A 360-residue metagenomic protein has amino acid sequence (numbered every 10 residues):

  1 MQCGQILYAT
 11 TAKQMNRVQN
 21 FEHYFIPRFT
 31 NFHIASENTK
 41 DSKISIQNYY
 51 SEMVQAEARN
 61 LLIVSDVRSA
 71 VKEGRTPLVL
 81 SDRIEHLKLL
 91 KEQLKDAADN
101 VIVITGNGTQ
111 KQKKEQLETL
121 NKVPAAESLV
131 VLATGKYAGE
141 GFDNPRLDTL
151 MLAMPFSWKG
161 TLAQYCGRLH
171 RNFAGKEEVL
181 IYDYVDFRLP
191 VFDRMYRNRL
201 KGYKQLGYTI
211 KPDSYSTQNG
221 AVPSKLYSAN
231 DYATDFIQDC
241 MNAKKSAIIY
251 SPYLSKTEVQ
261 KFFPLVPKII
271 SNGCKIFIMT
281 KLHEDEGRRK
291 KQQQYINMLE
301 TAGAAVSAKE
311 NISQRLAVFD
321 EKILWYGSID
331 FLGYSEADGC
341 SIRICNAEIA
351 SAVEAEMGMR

Functional and structural regions predicted by a protein language model:
M1-Y24, Y203: Post-DEXD/H (motif II) to motif III coupling segment of the RecA-like Helicase ATP-binding lobe
S36-D82, K88-Q93: Conserved interdomain hinge at the start of the Helicase C-terminal
L78, K88-L89, A98-G139: Conserved helicase ATPase core of P-loop NTP-dependent helicases/translocases
V131-L132, E140-P155, Q164, L180-D183 (+1 more regions): A short beta-strand element within the Helicase C-terminal
S157-I181, R199-L200: Conserved SF2 helicase motif VI
H170-N172, L189-G220: Helicase-associated low-complexity regulatory tails and linkers flanking the ATPase motor
D239-T301: Primarily the HKD phosphodiesterase
A247, A304-E348: HKD (HxKxxxxD) catalytic microenvironment of the phospholipase D
